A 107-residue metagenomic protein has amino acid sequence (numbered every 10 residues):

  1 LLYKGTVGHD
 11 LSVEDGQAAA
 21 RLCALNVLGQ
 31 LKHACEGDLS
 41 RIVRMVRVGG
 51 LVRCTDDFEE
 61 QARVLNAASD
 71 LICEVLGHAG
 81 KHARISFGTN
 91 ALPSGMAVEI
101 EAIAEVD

Functional and structural regions predicted by a protein language model:
L1-D107: Short, polar/acidic, helix-capping and beta-turn segments at strand->helix junctions that line the mouths
